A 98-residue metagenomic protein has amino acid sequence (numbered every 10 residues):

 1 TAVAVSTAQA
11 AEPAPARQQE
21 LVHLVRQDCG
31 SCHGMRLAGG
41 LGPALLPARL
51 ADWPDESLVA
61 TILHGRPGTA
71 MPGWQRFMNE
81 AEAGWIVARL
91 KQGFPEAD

Functional and structural regions predicted by a protein language model:
A4-V25, F94-D98: Electrostatic cytochrome c docking/interface patches
P13-A38, S57-H64: Sequence/structural segment immediately N-terminal to covalent heme-attachment motifs in c-type and related
H23, L45-L46: Short, contiguous strand/loop micro-motifs
G39-G40, L46-A97: Extracytoplasmic electron-transfer domains, predominantly the class I c-type cytochrome c fold
